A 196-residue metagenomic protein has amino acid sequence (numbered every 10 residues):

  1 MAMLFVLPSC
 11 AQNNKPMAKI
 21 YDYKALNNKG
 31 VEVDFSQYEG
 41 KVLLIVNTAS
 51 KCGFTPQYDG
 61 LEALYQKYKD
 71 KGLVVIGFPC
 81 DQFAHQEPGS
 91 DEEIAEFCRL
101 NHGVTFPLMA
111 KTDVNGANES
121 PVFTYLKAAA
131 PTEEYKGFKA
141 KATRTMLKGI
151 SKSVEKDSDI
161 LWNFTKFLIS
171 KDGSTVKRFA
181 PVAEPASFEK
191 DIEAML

Functional and structural regions predicted by a protein language model:
M1-M17: Bacterial Sec-dependent N-terminal signal peptides
Q12-S36: N-terminal "domain-start" segment that seeds a small globular fold
I20-Y21, L43, N163-T165: Short loop/turn microsegments at loop-to-beta-strand junctions
E39-V42, S50-K51, T55-P79, C98-H102: Conserved helix-turn-beta segment immediately C-terminal to the redox Cys motif in thioredoxin-like folds
G72-G89, V104-G116: Thiol-based oxidoreductase modules, predominantly thioredoxin-like and allied folds used for disulfide exchange
G103-V182: Thiol/selenol-based redox catalytic cores and closely related redox-interacting motifs
K177-L196: Non-catalytic, surface beta->alpha helical segment in thiol-disulfide oxidoreductase systems
